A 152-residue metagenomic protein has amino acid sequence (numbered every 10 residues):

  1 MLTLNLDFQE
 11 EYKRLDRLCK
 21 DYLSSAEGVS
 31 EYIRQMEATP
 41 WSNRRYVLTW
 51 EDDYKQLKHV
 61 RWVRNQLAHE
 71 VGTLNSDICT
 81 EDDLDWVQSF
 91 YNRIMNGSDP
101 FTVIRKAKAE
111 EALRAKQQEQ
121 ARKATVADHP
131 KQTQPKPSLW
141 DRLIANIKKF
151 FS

Functional and structural regions predicted by a protein language model:
M1-V47, E51-W62, Q66, L74-S152: Amphipathic alpha-helical interface elements
H69: Histidine-centered active-site/metal-ligand motif
